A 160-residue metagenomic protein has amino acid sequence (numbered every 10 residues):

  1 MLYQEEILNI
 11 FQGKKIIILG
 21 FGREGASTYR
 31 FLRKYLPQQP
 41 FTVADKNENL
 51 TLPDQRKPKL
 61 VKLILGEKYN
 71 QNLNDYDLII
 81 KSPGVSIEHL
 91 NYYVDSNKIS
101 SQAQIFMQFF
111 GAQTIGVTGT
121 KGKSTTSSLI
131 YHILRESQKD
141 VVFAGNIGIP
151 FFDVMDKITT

Functional and structural regions predicted by a protein language model:
M1-S101: N-terminal leader/targeting and accessory segments in enzymes
R33, Q71-Y76, P83-T160: Phosphate-binding loop of NTP-binding sites
